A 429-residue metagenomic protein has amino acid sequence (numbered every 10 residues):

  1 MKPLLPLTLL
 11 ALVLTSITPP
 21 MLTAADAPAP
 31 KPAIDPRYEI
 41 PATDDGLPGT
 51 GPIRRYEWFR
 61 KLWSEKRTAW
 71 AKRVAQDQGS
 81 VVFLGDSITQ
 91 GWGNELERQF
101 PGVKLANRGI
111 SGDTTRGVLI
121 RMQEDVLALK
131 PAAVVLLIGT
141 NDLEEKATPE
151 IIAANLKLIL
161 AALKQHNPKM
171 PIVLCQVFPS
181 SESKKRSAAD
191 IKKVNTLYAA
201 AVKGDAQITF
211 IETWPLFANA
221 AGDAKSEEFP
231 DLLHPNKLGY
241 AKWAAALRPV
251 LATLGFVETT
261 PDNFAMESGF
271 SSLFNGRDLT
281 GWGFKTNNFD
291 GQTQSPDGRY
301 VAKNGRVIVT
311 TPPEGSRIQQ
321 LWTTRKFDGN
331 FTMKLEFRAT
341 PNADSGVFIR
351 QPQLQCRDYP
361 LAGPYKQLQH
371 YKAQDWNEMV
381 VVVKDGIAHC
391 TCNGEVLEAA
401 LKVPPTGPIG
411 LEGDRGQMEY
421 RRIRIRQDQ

Functional and structural regions predicted by a protein language model:
M1-F83, T89-N94, R98-Q99, A252-N263: N-terminal secretory targeting modules
L14, P179-E258: Catalytic His-Asp segment of secreted/periplasmic serine-dependent ester chemistry enzymes
G46-E57, G93, P101-G117, E144 (+3 more regions): Acidic/histidine-rich helix-loop elements that form or flank divalent-metal/phosphate-binding sites at the catalytic
S80-L84, L105-G109, A133-I138, P171-Q176 (+3 more regions): Structural recognition of the beta-strand scaffold that forms the well-ordered cores of secreted hydrolase catalytic
S87-G91, S111-T115, T140-E145, F178-E182 (+7 more regions): Solvent-exposed loop/turn segments at secondary-structure junctions within structured extracellular/periplasmic domains
T89-A106, T115-K157, A162, V173 (+1 more regions): Oxyanion-hole/transition-state-stabilizing segment in secreted/luminal serine hydrolases and related acyltransferases
A153-C175, K192-I208: Charged, glycine-enriched surface loops/patches that mediate electrostatic binding to polyanionic ligands
K157, V257-Q429: Carbohydrate-interacting regions of secretory-pathway proteins
